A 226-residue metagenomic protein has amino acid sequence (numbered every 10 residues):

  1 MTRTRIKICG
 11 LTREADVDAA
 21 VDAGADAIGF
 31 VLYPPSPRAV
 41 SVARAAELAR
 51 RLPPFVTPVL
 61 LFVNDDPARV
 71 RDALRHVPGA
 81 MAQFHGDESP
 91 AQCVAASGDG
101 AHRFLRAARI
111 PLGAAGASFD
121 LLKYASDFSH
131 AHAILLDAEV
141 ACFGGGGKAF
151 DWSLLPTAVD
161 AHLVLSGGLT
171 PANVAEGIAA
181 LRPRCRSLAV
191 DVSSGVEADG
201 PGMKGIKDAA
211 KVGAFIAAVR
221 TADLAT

Functional and structural regions predicted by a protein language model:
M1, L52-F55, D99-H102, P183-R186 (+1 more regions): Short helix-capping segments at alpha-helix termini
M1-C9: N-terminal amphipathic alpha-helix/helix-capping segment at the start of soluble metabolic enzymes
A19-A25, L52: A short, Lys/Arg-enriched amphipathic alpha-helix followed by its capping loop at the start of a domain
A20, A82, I134, V192 (+1 more regions): Residue-level signal for inorganic ion chemistry
V21-D22, L74-R75, S126-D127, I178 (+1 more regions): Non-catalytic positions within long, well-ordered alpha-helices that form the structural scaffold/packing of enzyme
A25-P37, Q83-S89, E139-G145, P183-G213: Glycine-rich phosphate-binding active-site loops on the catalytic face of alpha/beta enzymes
L32-S36, A49-N173, E197: Conserved anion-binding
V42-L52, A95-A96, I178, S193 (+1 more regions): C-terminal helical cap(s) of enzyme catalytic domains, especially alpha/beta-barrels
